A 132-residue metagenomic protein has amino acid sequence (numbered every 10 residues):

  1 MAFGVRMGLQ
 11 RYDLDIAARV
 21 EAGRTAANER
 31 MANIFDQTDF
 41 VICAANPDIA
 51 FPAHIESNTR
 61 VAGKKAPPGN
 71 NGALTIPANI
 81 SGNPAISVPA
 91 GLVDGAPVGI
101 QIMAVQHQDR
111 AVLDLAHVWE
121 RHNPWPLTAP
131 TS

Functional and structural regions predicted by a protein language model:
M1-E29, S87-D94: Short helix-loop capping/hinge segments that flank enzyme active sites or metal/cofactor-binding pockets
A17-A18, Q37, N79-S132: Structural helix-boundary/capping segments
R19, F51-N71: Short, surface-exposed loop/helix-turn segments at secondary-structure junctions that function as lids/hinges flanking
T25, F35-D36: Charge-patterned, long linear interaction tracts outside catalytic cores
N33, G63-V88: Small-aliphatic-rich amphipathic alpha-helix that forms the alpha element of a beta-alpha
N46-I49: Short glycine-rich anion-binding loops that position phosphate/pyrophosphate groups of nucleotides and phosphorylated
